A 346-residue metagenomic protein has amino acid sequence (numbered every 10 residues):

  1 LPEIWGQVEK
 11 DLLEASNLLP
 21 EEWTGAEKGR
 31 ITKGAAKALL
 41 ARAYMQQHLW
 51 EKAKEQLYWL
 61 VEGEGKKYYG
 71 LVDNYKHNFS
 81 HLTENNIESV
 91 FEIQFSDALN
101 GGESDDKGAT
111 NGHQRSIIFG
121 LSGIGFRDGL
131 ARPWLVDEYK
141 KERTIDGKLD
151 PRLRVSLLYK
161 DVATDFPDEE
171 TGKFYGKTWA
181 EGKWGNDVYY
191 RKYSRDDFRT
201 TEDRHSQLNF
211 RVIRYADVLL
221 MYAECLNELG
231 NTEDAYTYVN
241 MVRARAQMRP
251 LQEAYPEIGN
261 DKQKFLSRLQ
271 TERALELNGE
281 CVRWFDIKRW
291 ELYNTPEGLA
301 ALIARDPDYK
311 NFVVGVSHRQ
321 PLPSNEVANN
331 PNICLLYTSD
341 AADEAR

Functional and structural regions predicted by a protein language model:
W5, L13-S16, R30-K177, E297-L302 (+1 more regions): An aromatic- and glycine-enriched ligand-binding surface/loop that stacks and positions planar moieties
Q7, K76-L135, H205, F210 (+3 more regions): Long, intrinsically disordered, low-complexity segments
P20-E27: Flexible helix-coil transition and linker loops at the boundaries of alpha-helical arrays
Q46, M221, E228, N278-G279: Alpha-helix C-terminal capping/termination sites
V61, Y238-Q247: Short edge-strand/loop segments of extracellular domains
P151, V155-N240: C-terminal substrate/ligand-recognition segments
